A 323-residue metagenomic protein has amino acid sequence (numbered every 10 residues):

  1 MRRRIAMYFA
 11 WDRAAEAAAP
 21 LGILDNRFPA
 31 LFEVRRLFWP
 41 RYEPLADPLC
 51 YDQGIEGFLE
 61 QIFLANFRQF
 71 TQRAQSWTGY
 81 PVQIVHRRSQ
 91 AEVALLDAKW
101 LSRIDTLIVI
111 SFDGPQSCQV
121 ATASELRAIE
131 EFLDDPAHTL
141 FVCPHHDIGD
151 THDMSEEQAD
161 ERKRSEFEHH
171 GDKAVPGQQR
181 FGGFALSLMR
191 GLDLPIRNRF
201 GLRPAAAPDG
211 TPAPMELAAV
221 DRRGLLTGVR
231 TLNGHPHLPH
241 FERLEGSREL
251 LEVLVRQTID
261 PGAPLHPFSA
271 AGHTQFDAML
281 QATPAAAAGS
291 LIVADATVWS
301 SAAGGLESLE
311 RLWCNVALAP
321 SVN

Functional and structural regions predicted by a protein language model:
M1-N323: Short, surface-exposed patches at the edges or C-terminal ends of soluble domains, predominantly
